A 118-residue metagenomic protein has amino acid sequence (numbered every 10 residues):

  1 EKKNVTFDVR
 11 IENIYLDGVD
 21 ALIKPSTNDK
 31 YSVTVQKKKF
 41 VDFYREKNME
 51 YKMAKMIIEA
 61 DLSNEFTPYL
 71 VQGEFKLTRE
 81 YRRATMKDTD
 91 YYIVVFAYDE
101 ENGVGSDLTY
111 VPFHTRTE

Functional and structural regions predicted by a protein language model:
E1, F75-R79, Y98-E118: Extracellular fibronectin type III
E1-N28, V111-E118: Pro/Thr/Ser/Gly-rich low-complexity, intrinsically disordered linker/stalk tracts
N4, N48, E59-F66: Short, flexible coil/linker elements and helix-boundary hinge sites characteristic of intrinsically disordered
D17, T27-S32, K87-T89, V104-D107: Short loop/turn segments at connectors of secondary-structure elements within structured domains
D20-E59: Solvent-exposed loop/turn segments flanking beta-strands in beta-repeat/beta-sandwich domains
F43, N64, V95: Non-catalytic beta-sheet/beta-sandwich ligand-binding modules that flank or precede catalytic cores
I58, P68-K76, E80-D90: Surface-exposed, short loops/turns at beta-strand junctions within beta-sandwich domains
R83-G103: Beta-strand-rich modules
